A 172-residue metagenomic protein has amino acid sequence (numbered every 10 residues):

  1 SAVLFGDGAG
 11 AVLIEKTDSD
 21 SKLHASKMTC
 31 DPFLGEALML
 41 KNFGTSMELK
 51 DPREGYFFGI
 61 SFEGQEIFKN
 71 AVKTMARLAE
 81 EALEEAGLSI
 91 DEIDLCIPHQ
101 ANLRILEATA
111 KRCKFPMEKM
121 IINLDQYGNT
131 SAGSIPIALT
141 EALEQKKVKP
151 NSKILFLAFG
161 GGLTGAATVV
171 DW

Functional and structural regions predicted by a protein language model:
S1-K69, K73, R77, F159 (+1 more regions): Condensing-enzyme catalytic core mediating Claisen C-C bond formation in acyl metabolism
T29-F33, G64, I93, H99 (+1 more regions): A broad "ordered helical/assembly scaffold" signature
I67, A82-A86: Short helix-to-loop capping/linker segments positioned immediately adjacent to catalytic or ligand/cofactor-binding
V72, A76, L83, D94-W172: Claisen-condensing/thiolase-fold acyl-transfer catalytic domains that form or cleave C-C bonds in fatty acid
G87-E92: Short, surface-exposed connector motifs at secondary-structure boundaries
